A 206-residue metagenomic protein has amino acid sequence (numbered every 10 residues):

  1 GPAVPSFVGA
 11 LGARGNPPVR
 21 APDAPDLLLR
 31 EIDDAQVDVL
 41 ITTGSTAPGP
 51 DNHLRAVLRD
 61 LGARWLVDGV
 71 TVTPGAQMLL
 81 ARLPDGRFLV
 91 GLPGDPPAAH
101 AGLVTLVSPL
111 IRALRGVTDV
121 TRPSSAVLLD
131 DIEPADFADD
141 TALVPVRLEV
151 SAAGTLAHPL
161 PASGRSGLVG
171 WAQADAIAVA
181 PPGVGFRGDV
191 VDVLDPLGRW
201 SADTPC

Functional and structural regions predicted by a protein language model:
G1-T42, A47: Phosphate-binding glycine-rich loops and their immediate beta-loop-alpha structural context
L27, G49-P50, A98-A99: Secondary-structure boundary/capping motif
L28-R30, N52-L54, V104: Short acidic, glycine/serine/threonine-rich loops at helix termini
D33, N52-A56, V70: Catalytic core of soluble alpha/beta enzymes
V39-V57, R64, P93: Glycine-rich beta-strand-to-loop/alpha-helix junction loops that act as flexible
V57-C206: Flexible glycine/proline-rich
